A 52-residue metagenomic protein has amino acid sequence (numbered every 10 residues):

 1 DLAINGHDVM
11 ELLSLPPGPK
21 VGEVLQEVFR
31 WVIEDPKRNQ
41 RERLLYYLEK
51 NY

Functional and structural regions predicted by a protein language model:
D1-Y52: Charged substrate- and nucleic-acid-binding regions of tRNA-handling and nucleotidyl-transfer enzymes, centered on
